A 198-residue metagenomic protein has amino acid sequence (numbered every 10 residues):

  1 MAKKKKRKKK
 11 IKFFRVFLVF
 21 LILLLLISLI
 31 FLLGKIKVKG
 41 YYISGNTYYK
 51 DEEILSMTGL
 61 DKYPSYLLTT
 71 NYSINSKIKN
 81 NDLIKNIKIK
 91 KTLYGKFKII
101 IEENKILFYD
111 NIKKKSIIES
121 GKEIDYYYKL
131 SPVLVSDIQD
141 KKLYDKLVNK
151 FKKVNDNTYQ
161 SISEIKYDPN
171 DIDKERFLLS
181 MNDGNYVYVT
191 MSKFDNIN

Functional and structural regions predicted by a protein language model:
M1-K3, I11-L25, K85-F97, D137-K152: Charged, low-complexity, helix/coiled-coil-prone segments
M1-L33, D171-F194, N198: N-terminal positively charged amphipathic segments used for targeting/anchoring
R7-F13, K35, L55-T58, Y66-T70 (+6 more regions): A generic short-segment signal for beta-strand/edge and adjacent turn/coil regions
F13-F20, S28, L32-Y49, S65-K122 (+2 more regions): Periplasmic polypeptide-binding modules associated with outer-membrane biogenesis and secretion
F20-L25, I36, L60, K129 (+2 more regions): Generic, low-specificity signal for short hydrophobic/alpha-helical stretches with a mild N-terminal bias, encompassing
G45-D82, D125-Y126, L130-L147: Periplasmic/extracytosolic POTRA-like scaffold domains at the N-termini of outer-membrane and outer-envelope
I99-S180, Y186: Extracytoplasmic segments of membrane-associated envelope/inner-membrane machinery
